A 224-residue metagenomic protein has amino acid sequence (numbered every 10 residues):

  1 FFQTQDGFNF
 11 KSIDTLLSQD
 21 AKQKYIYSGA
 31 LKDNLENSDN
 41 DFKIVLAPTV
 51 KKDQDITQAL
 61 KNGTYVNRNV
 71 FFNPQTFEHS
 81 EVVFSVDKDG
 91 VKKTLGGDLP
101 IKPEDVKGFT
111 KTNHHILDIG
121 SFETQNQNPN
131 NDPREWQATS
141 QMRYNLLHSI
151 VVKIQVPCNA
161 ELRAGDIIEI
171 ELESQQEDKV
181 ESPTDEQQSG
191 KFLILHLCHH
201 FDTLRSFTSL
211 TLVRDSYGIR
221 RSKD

Functional and structural regions predicted by a protein language model:
F1-N34: Extended amphipathic alpha-helical segments with heptad-repeat/coiled-coil character used for oligomerization, fusion
S28-D224: An acidic/polar, Gly/Ser/Thr-rich interaction patch typically located in mid-to-C-terminal regions of proteins
